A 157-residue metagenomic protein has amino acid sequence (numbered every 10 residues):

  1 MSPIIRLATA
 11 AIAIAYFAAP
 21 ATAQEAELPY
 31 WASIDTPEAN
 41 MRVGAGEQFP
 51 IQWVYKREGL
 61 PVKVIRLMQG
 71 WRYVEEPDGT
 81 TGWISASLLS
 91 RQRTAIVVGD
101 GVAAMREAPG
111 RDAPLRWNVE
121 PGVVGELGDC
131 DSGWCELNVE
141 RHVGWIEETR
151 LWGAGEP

Functional and structural regions predicted by a protein language model:
M1-T9: Bacterial N-terminal signal peptides that target proteins for export
T9, V62-V64: Compositionally biased, low-hydrophobicity segments enriched in charged and small polar residues
F17-P20: N-terminal signal peptide c-region/cleavage motif recognized by signal peptidases
A23-V43, V54-E58, I65-V143, E148-P157: SH3-family beta-barrel domains
E47: Solvent-exposed hydroxyl-ligand-binding patches built from regularly spaced Ser/Thr and small hydrophobics
P50-I51: Beta-strand-rich domains and repeat architectures in extracellular enzymes and scaffolds, especially beta-propellers
